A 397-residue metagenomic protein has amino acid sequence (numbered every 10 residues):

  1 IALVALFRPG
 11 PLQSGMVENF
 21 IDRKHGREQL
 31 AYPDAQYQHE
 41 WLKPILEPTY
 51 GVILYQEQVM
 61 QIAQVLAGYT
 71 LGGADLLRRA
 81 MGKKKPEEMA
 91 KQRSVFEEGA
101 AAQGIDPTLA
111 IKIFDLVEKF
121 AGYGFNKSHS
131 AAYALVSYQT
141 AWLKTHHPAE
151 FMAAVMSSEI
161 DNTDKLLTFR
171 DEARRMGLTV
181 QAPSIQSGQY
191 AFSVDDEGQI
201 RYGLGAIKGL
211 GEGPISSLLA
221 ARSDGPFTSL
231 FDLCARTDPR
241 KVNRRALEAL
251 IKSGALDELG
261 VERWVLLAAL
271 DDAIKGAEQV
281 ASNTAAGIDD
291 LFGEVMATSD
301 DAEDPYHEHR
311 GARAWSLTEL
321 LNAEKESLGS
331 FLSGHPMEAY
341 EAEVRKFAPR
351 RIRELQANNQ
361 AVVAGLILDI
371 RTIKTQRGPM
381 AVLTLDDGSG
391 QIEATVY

Functional and structural regions predicted by a protein language model:
I1-Y397: Noncatalytic, beta-rich nucleic-acid-contacting surfaces in large DNA/RNA-processing enzymes
